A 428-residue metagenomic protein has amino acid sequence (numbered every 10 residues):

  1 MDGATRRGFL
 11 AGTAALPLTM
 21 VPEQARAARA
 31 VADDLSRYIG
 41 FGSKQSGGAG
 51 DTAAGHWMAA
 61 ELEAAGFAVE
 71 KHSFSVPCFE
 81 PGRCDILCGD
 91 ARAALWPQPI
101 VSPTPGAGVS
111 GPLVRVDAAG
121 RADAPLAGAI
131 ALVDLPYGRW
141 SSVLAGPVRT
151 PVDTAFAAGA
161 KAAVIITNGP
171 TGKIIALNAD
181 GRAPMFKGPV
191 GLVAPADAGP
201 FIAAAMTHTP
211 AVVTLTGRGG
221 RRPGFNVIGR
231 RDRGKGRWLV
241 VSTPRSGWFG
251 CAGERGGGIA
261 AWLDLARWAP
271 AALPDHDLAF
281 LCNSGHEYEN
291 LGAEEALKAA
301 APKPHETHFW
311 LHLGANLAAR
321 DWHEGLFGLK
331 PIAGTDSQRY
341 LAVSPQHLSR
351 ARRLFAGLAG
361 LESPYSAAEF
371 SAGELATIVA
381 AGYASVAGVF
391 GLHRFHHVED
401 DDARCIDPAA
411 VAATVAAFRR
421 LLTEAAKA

Functional and structural regions predicted by a protein language model:
M1-P17: N-terminal secretory signal peptides and thylakoid transit peptides that target proteins across membranes
A28-A49, A65, H72-F74, K173-A183 (+2 more regions): N-terminal capping segment at the start of a domain
A30-A49, A59-G66, A122-A124, A129-A145 (+2 more regions): Catalytic-core environment of secreted peptidases
S36, G40-I130, L135-W140: Noncatalytic luminal/extracellular "stalk/propeptide" segments of secretory-pathway proteins
A91, L95-D123, A179-E254, R267-A271 (+2 more regions): Soluble metallo-hydrolase cores and metallopeptidase-like ectodomains found primarily in the secretory/periplasmic
P136-G138, G169-P170, R245-G247, C282-E289 (+2 more regions): Acidic, glycine-rich active-site loops and adjacent beta-strand->loop/helix elements that engage anionic groups
G236, L273, N283-A387: Metal-dependent peptidase/peptidase-like ectodomains
R267, D277-L278, R394-A428: His/Asp/Glu-rich mid-to-C-terminal helical/loop segments that flank catalytic regions of hydrolases
